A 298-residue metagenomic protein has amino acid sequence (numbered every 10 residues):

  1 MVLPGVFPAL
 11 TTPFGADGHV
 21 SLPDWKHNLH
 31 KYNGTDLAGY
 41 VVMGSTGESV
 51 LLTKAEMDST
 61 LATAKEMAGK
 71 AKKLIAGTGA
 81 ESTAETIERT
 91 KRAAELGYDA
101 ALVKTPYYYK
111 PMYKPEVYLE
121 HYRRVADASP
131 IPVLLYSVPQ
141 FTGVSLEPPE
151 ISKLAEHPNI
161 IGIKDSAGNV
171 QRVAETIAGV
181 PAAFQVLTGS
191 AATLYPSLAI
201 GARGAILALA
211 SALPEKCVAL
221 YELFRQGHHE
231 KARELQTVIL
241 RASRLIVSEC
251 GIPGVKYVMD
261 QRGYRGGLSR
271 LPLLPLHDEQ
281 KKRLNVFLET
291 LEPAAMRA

Functional and structural regions predicted by a protein language model:
V2-P13, K31, T35-L37, I200-A202 (+1 more regions): C-terminal alpha-helical cap/extension of soluble enzyme domains
V2-S145: Active-site beta->alpha loop and helix N-cap motifs at the rims of alpha/beta catalytic domains
F7, W25, M57, L61 (+7 more regions): A general structural signal for well-ordered alpha-helical segments in protein cores
K26, D58, A62, I87 (+8 more regions): Generic alpha-helical structural signal
T35, S59, T63-M67, R92 (+9 more regions): Alpha-helical structural signal in soluble globular domains
S82, S190-A191, H277: Helix N-cap/beta->alpha junction signal
D127, F141-V247: Catalytic alpha/beta core domains of metabolic enzymes, predominantly
S137-V138, N159-I160, R270-L271: Glycine-rich phosphate-binding "P-loop"
